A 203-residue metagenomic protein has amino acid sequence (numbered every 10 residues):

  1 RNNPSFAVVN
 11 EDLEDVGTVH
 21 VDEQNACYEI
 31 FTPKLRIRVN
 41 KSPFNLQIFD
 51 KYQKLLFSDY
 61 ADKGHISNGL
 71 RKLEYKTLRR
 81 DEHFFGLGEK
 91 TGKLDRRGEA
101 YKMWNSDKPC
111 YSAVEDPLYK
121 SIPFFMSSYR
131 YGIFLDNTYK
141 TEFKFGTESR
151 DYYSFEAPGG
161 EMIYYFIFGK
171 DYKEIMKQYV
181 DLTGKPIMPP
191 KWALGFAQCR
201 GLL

Functional and structural regions predicted by a protein language model:
R1-Y28, N68: A low-complexity, Ser/Thr/Gly/Pro-enriched, surface-exposed linker/loop concept that marks segments flanking
V21-K191, A197-G201: Catalytic and substrate-binding clefts that recognize carbohydrates or anionic sugar/phosphate headgroups
